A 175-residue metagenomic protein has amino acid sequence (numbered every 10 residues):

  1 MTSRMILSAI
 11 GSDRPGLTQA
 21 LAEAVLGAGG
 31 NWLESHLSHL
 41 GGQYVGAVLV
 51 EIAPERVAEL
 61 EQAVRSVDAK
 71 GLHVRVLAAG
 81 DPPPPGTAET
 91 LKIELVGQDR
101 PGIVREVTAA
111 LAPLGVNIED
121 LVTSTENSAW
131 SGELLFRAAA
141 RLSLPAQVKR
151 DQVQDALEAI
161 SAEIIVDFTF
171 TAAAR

Functional and structural regions predicted by a protein language model:
M1-R175: A conserved regulatory-domain signal marking ACT and ACT-like small-molecule sensing domains and adjacent regulatory
